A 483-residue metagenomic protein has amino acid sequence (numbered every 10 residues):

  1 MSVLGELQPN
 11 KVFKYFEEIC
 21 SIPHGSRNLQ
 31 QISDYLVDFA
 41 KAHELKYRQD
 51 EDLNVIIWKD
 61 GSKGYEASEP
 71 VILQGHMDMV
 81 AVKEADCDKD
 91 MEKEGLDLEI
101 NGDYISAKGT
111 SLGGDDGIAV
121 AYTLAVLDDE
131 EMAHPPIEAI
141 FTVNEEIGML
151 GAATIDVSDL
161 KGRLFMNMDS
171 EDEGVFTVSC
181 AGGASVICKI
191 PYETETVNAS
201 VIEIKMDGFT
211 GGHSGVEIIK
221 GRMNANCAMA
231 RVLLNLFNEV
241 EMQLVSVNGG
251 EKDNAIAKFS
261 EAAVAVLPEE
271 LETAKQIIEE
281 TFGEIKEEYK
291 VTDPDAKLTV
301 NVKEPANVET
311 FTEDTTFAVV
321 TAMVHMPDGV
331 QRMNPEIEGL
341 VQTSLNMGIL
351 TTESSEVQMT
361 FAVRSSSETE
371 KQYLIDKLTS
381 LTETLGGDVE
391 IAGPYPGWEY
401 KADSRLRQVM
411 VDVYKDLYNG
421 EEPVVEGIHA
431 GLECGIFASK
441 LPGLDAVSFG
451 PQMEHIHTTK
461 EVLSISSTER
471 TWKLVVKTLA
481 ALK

Functional and structural regions predicted by a protein language model:
S2-Y104: Acidic/His- and Gly-rich active-site-bordering loop/insert found across diverse amide/peptide-bond hydrolases
P9-V12, P335, Q342-S355, A362 (+2 more regions): Zn-dependent metallopeptidase/amidohydrolase metal-coordination segment
E17-S21, E261-A263, K297-T310, G348-L350 (+2 more regions): A short beta-alpha structural unit
Y65-F141, E145-R163, K189, N198-V201 (+7 more regions): Active-site metal-coordination/substrate-binding segment of hydrolases, especially metallo-dependent peptidases
H134-A225, L233, F237: Fold-level recognition of mixed alpha/beta catalytic cores in primary-metabolism enzymes, strongest
S158, R222-E239, V266-L271, F317-V324 (+4 more regions): His/Asp/Glu-rich mid-to-C-terminal helical/loop segments that flank catalytic regions of hydrolases
N224-V247, K401-L444: Active-site-adjacent substrate-binding region of metalloamidase/peptidase-like peptide-processing proteins
D253-G329, M333: A conserved active-site cap/scaffold subdomain adjacent to cofactor or substrate pockets
